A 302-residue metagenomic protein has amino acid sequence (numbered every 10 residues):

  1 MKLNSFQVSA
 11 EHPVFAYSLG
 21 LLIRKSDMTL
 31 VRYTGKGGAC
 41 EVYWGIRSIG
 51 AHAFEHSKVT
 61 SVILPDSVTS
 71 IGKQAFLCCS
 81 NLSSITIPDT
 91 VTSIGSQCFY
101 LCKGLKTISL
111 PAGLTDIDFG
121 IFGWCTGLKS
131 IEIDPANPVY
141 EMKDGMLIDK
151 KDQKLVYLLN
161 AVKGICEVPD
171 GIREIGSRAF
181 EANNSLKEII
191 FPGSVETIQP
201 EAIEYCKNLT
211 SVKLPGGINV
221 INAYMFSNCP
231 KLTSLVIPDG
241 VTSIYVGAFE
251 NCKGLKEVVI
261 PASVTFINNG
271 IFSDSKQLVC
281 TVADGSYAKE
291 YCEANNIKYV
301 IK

Functional and structural regions predicted by a protein language model:
M1-L21, M28-S48, H56-S70, C79-S93 (+9 more regions): Structural signature of tandem-repeat unit edges
G50-A53, G72-A75, G95-C98, F119-I121 (+6 more regions): Consensus positions within tandem repeat domains that build extended binding/scaffold surfaces
A294-N296: Short, structured coil segments at secondary-structure junctions
